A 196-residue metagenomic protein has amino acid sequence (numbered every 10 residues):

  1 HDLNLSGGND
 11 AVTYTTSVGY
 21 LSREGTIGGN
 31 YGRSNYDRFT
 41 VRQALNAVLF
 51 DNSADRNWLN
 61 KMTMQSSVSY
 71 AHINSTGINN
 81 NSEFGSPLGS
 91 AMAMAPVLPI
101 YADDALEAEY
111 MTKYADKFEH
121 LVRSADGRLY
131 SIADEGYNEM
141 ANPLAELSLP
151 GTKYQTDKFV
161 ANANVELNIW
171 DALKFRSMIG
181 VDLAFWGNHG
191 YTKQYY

Functional and structural regions predicted by a protein language model:
H1, G28-Y36, T40, N46-K158 (+1 more regions): Surface-exposed loop/interface segments of Gram-negative outer-membrane beta-barrel transport/assembly proteins
H1-N9, Q43-A47, A161-L167: Residues on the lipid-exposed face of transmembrane beta-strands in outer-membrane beta-barrel proteins
H1-V41: Outer-membrane beta-barrel translocator/receptor signature
N9-D10, F50-N52, L59, N168-W170: Outer-membrane beta-barrel channels and translocator barrels
S17-L21, W170, M178-G180: Acidic/polar N-terminal loop/beta-strand segments that form early-domain functional surfaces
L173: An active-site-proximal structural segment forming one wall of the substrate-binding cleft that immediately precedes
